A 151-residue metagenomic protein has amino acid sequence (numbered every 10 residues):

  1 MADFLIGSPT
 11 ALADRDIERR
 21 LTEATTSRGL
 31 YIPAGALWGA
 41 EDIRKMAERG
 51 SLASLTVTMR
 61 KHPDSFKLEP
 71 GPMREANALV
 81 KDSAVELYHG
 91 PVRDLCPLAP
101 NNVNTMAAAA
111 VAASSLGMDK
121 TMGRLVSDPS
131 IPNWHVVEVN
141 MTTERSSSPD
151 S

Functional and structural regions predicted by a protein language model:
D3-L5: A short hydrophobic/small-residue beta-strand
G7-T10, A34-A36: Short strand-turn motif at the edge of the Rossmann-like AdoMet-binding core
S8-G29: Rossmann-fold NAD(P)-binding glycine/threonine-rich loop
L30-S151: Active-site-lining helix/loop region of Rossmann-like oxidoreductase modules
